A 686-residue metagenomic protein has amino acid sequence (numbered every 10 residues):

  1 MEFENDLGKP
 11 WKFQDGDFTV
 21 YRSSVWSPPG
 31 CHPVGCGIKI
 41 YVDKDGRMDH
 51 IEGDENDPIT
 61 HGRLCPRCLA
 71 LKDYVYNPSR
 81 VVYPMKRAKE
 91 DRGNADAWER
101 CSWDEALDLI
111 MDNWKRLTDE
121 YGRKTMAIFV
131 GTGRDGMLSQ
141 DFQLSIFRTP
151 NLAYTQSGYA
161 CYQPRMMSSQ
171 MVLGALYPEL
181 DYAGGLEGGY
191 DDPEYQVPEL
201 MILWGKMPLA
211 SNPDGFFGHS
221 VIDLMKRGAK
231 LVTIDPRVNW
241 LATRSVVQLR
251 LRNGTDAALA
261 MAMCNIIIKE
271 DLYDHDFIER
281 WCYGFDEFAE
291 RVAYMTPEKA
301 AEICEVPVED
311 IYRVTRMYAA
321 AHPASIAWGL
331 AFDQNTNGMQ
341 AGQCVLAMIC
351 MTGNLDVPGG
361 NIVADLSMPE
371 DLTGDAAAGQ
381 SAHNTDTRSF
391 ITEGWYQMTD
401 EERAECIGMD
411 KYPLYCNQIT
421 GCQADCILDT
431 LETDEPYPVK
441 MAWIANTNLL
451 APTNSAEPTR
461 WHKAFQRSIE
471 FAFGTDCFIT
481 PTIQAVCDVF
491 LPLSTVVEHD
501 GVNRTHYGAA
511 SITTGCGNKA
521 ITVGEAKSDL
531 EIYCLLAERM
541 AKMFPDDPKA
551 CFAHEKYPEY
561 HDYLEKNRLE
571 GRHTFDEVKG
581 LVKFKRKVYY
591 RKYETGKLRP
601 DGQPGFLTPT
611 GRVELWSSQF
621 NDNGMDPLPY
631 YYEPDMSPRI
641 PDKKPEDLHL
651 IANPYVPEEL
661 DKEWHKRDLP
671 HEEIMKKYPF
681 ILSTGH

Functional and structural regions predicted by a protein language model:
M1-E270, K299, P307, E401 (+4 more regions): N-terminal export/assembly segments and adjacent metallocofactor-ligating motifs of anaerobic energy-metabolism
D15-D17, S24, E470-F478, N518-A537: Phosphate/diphosphate-binding loops
R87-E105, E270-V308, F390-D410, K519-N621 (+1 more regions): N-terminal leader/propeptide and maturation segments of large enzyme subunits in energy/redox metabolism and hydrolases
N94, W204-K206, R244-S245, Y294-K299 (+3 more regions): Flexible glycine/proline-enriched surface loops and loop-helix/loop-strand junctions
Y121-T125, Y273-I278, S325, D356-V363 (+1 more regions): Flexible, glycine/charged-enriched surface loops at secondary-structure junctions
A127-R134, E302-I303, G329-T336, M368-E370 (+1 more regions): Conserved short loop/turn motifs at secondary-structure junctions
D141-I222, R227-A229, T233, A258-M261 (+3 more regions): Extended redox/cofactor-interaction regions of prokaryotic respiratory oxidoreductases
D192, V497-T522, I532, A537 (+1 more regions): Glycine/threonine-rich phosphate-binding loop and adjacent beta-strand/alpha-helix elements that clamp
